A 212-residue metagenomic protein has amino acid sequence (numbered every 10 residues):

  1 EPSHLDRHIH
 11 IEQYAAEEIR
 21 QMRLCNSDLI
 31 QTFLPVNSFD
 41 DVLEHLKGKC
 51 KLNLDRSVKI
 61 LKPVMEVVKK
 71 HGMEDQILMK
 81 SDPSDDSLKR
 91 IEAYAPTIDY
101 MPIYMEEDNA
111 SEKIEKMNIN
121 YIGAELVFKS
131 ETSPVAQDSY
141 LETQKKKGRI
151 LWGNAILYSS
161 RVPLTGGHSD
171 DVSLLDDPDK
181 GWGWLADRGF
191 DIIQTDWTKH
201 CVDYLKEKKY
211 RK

Functional and structural regions predicted by a protein language model:
E1-I98, P102-M105, K147: Metal-dependent phosphodiesterase/phospholipase catalytic core, i.e., the His/Asp/Glu-rich active-site region
L5-I9, D85-E92, D108-K116, T132-A136 (+1 more regions): Short, charged, surface-exposed secondary-structure boundary motifs
L29-F33, I103, K113-K212: C-terminal active-site rim and adjoining tail of enzyme catalytic domains
F39-L43, L61-M65, D85-K89, S111 (+4 more regions): Generic structural signal for well-ordered alpha-helices, preferentially at hydrophobic/aromatic core positions
